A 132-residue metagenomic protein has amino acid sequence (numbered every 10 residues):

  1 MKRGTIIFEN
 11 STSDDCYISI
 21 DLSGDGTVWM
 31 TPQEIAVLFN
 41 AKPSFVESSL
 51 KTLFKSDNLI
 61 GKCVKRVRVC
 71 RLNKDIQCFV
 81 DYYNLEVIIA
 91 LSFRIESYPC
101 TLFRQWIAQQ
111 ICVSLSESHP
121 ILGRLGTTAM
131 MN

Functional and structural regions predicted by a protein language model:
M1-E34, L38-P43, C70-N132: Positively charged, aromatic-accented nucleic-acid-binding surfaces
F39, S56-D57: Residues at alpha-helix termini
S44, S48: Key DNA-contact positions within bacterial/archaeal DNA-binding proteins
L50, F54: DNA major-groove recognition helix of helix-turn-helix
N58-L72: Short Lys/Arg-enriched helix C-cap and helix-to-coil transition segments that create basic nucleic-acid-contact patches
